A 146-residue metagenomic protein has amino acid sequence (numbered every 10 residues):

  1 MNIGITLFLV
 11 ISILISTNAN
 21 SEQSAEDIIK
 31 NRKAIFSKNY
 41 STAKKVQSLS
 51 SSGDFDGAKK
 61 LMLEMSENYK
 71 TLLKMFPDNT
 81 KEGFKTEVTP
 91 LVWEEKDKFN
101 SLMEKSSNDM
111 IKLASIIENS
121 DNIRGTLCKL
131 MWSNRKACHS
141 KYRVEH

Functional and structural regions predicted by a protein language model:
M1-V10: Sec-dependent signal peptide recognition, specifically the positively charged N-region followed immediately by
L14-N18: N-terminal signal peptide c-region/cleavage motif recognized by signal peptidases
N20-Q23: Boundary of Sec targeting at the N-terminus
E26-K59, L63-H146: Sequence context surrounding c-type heme c attachment/ligation sites in exported
